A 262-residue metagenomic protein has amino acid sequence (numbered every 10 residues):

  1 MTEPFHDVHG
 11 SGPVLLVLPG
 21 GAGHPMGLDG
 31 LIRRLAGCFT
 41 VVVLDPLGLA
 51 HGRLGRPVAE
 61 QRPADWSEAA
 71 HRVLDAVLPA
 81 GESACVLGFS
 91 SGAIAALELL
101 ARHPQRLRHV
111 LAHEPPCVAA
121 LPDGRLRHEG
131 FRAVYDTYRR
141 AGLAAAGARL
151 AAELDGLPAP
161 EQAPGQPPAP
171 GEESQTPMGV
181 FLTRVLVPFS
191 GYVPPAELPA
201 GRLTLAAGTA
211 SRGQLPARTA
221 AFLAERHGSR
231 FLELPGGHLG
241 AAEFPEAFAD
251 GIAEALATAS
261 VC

Functional and structural regions predicted by a protein language model:
T2-L54: Conserved HGGG/HGGXW glycine-rich cap/lid loop of the alpha/beta-hydrolase fold
V42, P46-A84: Active-site loop/oxyanion-hole signature of alpha/beta-hydrolase fold enzymes
D45-L49, P116, P235-G237: Short beta-to-alpha linker loops that shape the active-site pocket of alpha/beta-hydrolase fold enzymes
V73-A76, T137, E153, G251-A259: C-terminal alpha-helix
E82-L121: Conserved hydrolase catalytic core segment
P115, A119-A169: Helix-rich cap/lid subdomain of alpha/beta-hydrolase
G171-P235, A241: Conserved serine/cysteine hydrolase catalytic core
H227-C262: Catalytic active-site module of serine/aspartate enzymes centered on a nucleophile-bearing elbow/loop
